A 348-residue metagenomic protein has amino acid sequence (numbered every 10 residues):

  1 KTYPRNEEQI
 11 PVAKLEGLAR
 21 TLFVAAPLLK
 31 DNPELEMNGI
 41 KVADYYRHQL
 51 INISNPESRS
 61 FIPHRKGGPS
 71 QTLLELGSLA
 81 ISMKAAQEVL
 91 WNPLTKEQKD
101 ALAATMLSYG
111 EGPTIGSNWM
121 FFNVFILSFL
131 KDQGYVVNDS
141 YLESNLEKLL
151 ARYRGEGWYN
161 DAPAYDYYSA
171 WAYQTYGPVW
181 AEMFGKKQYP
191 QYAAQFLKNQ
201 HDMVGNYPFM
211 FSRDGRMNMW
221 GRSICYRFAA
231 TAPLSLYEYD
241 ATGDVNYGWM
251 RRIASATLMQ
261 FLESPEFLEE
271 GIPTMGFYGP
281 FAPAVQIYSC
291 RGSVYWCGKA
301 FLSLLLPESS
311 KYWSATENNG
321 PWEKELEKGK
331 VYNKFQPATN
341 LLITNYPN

Functional and structural regions predicted by a protein language model:
K1-Y3: N-terminal regions that are enriched for targeting/export leaders and immediately downstream pro/stem segments
E7-K14, I287: Short, N-terminal intrinsically disordered low-complexity segments that are rich in Pro/Gly and polar/charged residues
P11-L28, N32, G39-E238: Aromatic-lined, polymer-binding surfaces characteristic of secreted/periplasmic polysaccharide-degrading enzymes
P33, M37, W91, Q188 (+2 more regions): Structured alpha-helical bundle/scaffold domains in large eukaryotic membrane-trafficking regulators
E34, I115, R213-M217, F267-E270 (+1 more regions): Intrinsically disordered or highly flexible coil/loop and linker segments, enriched in small and charged/polar residues
E238-N348: Extended polysaccharide-engagement surfaces of secreted carbohydrate-active enzymes
